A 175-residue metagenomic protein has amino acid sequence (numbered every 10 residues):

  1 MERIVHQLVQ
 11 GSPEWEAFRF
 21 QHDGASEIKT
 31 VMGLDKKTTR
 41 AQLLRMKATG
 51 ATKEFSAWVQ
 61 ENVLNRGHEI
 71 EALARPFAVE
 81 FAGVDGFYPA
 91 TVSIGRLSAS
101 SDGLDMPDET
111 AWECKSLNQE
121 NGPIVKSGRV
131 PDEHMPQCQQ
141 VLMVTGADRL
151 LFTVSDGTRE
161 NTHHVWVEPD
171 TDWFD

Functional and structural regions predicted by a protein language model:
M1-E69: Charged, glycine-rich intrinsically disordered N-terminal tails and low-complexity linkers that flank
E2, T30-V31, L73-R75, L150-V154: Intrinsically disordered, low-complexity boundary segments flanking structured domains
A41, R75, C138: Generic structural marker for isolated residues within well-ordered, non-membrane alpha-helices of soluble domains
F55-A57, E69-R75, Q119-G122, D132-M135: A generic short-segment signal for beta-strand/edge and adjacent turn/coil regions
N62-G86: Acidic-basic catalytic patches of nuclease active cores, encompassing PD-(D/E)XK and other metal-cofactor nuclease
E80-D175: Nucleic-acid nuclease catalytic cores
